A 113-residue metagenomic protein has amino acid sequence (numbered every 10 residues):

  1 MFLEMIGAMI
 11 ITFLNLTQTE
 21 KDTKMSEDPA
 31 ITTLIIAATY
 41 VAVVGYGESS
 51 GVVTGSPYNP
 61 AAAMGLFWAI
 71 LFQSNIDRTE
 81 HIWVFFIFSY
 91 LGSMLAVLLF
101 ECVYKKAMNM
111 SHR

Functional and structural regions predicted by a protein language model:
M1-R113: Membrane-interface helix-loop junctions and terminal tails of multi-pass membrane proteins
